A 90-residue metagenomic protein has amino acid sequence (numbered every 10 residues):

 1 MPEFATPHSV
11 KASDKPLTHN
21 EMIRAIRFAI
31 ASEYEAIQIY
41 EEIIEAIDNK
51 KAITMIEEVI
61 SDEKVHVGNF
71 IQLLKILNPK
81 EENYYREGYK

Functional and structural regions predicted by a protein language model:
M1-K90: Iron-associated oxidoreductase/ferritin-like identity signal
